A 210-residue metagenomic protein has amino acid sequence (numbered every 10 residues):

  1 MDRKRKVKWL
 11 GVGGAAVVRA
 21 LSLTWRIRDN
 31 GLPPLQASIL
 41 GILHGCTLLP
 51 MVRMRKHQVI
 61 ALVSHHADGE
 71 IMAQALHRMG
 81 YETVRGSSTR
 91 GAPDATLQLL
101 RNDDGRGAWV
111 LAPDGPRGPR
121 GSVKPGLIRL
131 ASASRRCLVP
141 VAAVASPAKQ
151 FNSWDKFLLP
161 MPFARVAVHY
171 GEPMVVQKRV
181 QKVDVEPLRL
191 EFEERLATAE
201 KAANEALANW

Functional and structural regions predicted by a protein language model:
M1-K56, A73-Q74, Y81, R101 (+2 more regions): Membrane-anchoring hydrophobic helices of lipid-metabolizing enzymes
R53-K56, M79, G105, S132-C137: Alpha-helix C-terminal capping segments
I60-H65: Short internal beta-strands
D68-E70, A92, R117-P119, A145-Q150: Short gly/pro/ser/thr-enriched loop/turn and capping motifs at secondary-structure boundaries
Q74-G107: Helix-adjacent hinge/juxtasegments
G86, A112, P140-A143: Generic beta-sheet signal
Q98-L130, S134: Catalytic-site beta-strand/loop segments enriched in glycine and acidic/polar residues
V123-K182: A cross-family acyltransferase "interaction/gating" segment
